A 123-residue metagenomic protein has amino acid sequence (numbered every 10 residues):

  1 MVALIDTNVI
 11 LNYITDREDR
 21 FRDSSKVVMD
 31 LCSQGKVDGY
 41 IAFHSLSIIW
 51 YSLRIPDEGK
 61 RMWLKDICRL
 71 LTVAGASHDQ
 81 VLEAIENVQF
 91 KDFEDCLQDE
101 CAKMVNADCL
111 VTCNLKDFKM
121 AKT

Functional and structural regions predicted by a protein language model:
M1-G39, L53-G59: Short, well-structured N-terminal submotif of metal-dependent ribonuclease cores
I5, R69, V105: Structured loop/turn residues at beta-strand edges in well-structured enzyme cores
I10-L11, L46, V81: A short, flexible beta-alpha/helix-coil linker loop
D16-R17, S52, N87, A121: Residue-level signal for well-ordered alpha-helical positions
D23-K26, R61, K65-C68, L82: Generic alpha-helical structural signal
V37, I41, S45, M62-K65 (+2 more regions): Anionic, Ser/Thr-rich low-complexity intrinsically disordered regions
T72-K116: Active-site neighborhoods of divalent-metal-dependent phosphate/nucleic-acid chemistry enzymes
